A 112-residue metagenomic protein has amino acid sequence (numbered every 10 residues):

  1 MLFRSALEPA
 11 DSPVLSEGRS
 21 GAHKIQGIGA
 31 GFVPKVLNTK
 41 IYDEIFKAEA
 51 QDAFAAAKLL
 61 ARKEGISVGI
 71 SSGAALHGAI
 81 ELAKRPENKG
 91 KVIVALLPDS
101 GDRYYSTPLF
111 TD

Functional and structural regions predicted by a protein language model:
M1-L2: Short, small-residue-biased leader/transition segments that mark boundaries at the very start of proteins
S5-I70, P108-D112: Active-site/ligand-binding loops adjacent to catalytic centers
A30-G31, I80-D112: Phosphate-binding loop/pocket of nucleotide- and phosphate-handling active sites
E49, I66, G78-E81, S100: Short, surface-exposed, charged/polar-biased interaction segments
A57, A75-L82: Buried hydrophobic packing segments
S71-A75, D99-G101: Gly/Ser/Thr-rich loops at beta-strand to alpha-helix junctions that form or flank small-molecule/cofactor-binding
